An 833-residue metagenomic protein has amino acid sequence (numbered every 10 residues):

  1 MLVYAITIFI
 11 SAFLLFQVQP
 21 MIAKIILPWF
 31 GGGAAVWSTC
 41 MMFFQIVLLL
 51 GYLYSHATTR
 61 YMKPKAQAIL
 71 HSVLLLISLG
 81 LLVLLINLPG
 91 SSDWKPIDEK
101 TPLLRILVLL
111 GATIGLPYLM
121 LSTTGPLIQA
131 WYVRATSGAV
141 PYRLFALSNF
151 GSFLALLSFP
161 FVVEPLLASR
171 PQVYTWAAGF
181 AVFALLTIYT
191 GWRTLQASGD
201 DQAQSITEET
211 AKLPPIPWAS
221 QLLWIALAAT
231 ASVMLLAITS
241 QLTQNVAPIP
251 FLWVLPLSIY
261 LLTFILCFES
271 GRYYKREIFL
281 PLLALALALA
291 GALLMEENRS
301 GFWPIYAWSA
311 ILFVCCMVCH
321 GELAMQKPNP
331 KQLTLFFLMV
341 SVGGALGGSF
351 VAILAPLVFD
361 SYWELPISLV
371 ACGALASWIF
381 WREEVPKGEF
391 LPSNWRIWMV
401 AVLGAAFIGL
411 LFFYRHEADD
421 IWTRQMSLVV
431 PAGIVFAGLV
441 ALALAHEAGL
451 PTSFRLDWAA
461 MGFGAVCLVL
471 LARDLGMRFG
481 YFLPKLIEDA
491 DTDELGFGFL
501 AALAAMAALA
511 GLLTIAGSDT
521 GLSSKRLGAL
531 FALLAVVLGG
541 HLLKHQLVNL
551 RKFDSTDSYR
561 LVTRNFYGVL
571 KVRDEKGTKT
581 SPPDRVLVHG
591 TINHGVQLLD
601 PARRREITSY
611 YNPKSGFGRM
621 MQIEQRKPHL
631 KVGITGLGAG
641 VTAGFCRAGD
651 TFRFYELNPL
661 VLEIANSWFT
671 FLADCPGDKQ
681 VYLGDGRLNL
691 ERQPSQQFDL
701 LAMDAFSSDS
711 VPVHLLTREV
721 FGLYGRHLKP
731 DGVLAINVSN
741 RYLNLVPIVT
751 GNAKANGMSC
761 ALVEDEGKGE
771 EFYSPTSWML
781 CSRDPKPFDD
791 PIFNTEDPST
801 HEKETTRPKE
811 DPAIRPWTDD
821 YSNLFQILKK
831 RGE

Functional and structural regions predicted by a protein language model:
M1-S799, D819-E833: Alpha-helical transmembrane segments of multi-pass membrane proteins
T805, K809, I814-L824: Low-complexity, Gly/Ser/Thr/Pro-rich intrinsically disordered linker/tail segments
